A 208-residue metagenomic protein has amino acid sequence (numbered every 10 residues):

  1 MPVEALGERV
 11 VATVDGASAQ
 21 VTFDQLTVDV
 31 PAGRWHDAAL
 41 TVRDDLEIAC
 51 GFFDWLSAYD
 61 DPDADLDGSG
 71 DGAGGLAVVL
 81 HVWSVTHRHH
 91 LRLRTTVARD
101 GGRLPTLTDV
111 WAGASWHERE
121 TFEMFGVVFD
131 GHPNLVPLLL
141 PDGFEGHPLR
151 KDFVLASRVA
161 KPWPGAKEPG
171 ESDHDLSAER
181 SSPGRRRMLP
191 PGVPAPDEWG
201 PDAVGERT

Functional and structural regions predicted by a protein language model:
M1-T208: Terminal low-complexity/charged segments
